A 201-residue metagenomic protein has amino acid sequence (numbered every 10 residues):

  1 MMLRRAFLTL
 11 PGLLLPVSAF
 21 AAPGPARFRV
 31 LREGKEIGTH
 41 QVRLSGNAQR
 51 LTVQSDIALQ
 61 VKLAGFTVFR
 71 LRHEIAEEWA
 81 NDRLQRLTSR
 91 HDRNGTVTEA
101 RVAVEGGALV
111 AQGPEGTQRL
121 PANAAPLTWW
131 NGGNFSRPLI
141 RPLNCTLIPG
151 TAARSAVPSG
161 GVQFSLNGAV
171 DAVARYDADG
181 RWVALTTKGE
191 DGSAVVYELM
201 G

Functional and structural regions predicted by a protein language model:
M1-R5: Positively charged n-region of N-terminal signal peptides that target proteins for export
A6-A21: N-terminal export signals
A19-F20, L71-H73, E198-G201: Surface-exposed flexible segments
P23, Q85-M200: Solvent-exposed helix/loop surface patches that form functional interfaces
G24-A26, V30-V104, G180: N-terminal mature ectodomain segment of secretory-pathway/periplasmic proteins
